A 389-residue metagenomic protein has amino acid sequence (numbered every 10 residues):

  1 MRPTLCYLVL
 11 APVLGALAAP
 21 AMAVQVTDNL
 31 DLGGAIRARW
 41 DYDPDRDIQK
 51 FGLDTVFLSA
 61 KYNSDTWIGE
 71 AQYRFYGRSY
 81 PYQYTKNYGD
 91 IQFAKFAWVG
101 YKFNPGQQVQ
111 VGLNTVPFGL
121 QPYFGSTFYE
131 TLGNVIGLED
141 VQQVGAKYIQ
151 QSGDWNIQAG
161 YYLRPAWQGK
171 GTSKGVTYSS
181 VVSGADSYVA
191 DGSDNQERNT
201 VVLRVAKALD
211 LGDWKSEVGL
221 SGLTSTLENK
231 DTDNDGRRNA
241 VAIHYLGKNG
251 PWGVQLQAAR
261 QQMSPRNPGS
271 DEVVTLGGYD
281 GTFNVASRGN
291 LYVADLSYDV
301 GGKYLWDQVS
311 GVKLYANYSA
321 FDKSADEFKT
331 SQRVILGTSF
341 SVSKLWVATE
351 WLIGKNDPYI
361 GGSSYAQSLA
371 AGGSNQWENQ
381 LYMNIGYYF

Functional and structural regions predicted by a protein language model:
V24-Y42, R46-G169, A206-D210, V293 (+1 more regions): Outer membrane beta-barrel
V26-D28, D65-T66, P105, G153-D154 (+7 more regions): Short coil turns and loop connectors of transmembrane beta-barrels in diderm outer membranes and organellar homologs
D28-I36, G69-A71, V109-V111, I157-A159 (+7 more regions): Transmembrane beta-strands of outer-membrane beta-barrel proteins
A35-D41, R74-Y76, N114-V116, Y162-R164 (+5 more regions): Outer-membrane beta-barrel pore domains and translocons
R46-G52, T85-A94, N134-D140, G192-R198 (+5 more regions): Replace "Gram-negative outer membrane beta-barrel proteins" with "bacterial and organellar outer membrane beta-barrel
T85-N87, Q168-G192, K230-T232, M263-V285 (+1 more regions): Solvent-exposed loop segments that connect transmembrane elements
R198, K207-S324, Q332, Y387: Detector for outer-membrane/organellar transmembrane beta-barrel domains, recognizing the amphipathic beta-strand
L203, A294, N375-F389: Outer-membrane beta-barrel "beta-signal"
